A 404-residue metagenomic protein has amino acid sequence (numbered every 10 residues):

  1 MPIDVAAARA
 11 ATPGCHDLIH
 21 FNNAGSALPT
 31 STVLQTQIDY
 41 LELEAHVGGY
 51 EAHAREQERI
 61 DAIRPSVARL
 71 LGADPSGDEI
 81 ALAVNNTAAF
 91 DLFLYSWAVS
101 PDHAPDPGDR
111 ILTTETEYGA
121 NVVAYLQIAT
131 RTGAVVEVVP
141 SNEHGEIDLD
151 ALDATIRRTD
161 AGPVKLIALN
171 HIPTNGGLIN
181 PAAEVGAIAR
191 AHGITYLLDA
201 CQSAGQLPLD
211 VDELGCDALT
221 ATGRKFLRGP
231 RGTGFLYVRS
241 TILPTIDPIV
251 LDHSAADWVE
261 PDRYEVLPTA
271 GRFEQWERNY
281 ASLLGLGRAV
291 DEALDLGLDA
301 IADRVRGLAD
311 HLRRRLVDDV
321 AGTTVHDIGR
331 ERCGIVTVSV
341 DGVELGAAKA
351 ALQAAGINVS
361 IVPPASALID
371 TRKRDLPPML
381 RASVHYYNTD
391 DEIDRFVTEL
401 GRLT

Functional and structural regions predicted by a protein language model:
M1-T404: Pyridoxal 5′-phosphate
